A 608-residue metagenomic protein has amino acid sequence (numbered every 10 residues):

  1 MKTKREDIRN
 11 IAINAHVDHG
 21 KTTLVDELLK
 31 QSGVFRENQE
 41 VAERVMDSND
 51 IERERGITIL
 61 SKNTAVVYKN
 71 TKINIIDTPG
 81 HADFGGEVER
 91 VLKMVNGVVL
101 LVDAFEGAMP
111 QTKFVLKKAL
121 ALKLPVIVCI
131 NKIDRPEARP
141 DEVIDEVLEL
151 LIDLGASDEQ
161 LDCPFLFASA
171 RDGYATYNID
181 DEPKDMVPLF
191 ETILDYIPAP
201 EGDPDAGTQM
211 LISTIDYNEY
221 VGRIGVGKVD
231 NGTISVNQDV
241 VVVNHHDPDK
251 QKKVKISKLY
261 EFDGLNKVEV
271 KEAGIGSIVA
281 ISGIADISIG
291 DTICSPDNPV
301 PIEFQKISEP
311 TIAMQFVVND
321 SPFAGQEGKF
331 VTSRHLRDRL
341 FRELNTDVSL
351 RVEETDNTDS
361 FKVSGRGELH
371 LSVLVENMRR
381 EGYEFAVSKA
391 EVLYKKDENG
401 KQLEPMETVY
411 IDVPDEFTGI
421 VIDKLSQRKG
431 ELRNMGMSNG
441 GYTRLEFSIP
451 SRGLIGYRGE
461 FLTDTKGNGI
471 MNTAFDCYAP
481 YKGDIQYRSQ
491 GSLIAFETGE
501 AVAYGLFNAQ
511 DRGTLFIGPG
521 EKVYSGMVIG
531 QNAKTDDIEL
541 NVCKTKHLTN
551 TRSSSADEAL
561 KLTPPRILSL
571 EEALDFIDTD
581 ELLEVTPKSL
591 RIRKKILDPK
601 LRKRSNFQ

Functional and structural regions predicted by a protein language model:
M1-Q608: Structural and coupling elements of P-loop NTPases
